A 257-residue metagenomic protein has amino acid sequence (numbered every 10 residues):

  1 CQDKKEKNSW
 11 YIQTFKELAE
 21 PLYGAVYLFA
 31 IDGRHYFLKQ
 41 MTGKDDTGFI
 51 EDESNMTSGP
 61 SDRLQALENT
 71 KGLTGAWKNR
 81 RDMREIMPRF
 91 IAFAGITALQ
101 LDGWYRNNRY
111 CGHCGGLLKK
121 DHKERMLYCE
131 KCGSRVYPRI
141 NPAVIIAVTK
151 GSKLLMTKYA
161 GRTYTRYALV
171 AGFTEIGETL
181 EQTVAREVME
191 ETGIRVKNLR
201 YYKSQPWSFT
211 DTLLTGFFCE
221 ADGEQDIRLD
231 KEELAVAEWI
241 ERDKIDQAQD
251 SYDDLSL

Functional and structural regions predicted by a protein language model:
C1-N108, T163-Y167, D230-L257: Nudix hydrolase/Nudix homology domain
A98-N107, L118-E124, P138: Short, flexible, mixed-charge glycine/proline-rich loop motifs that serve as phosphate/nucleic-acid-contacting
Q100, G112-G116, E130: Active-site pocket-lining segments that scaffold enzyme catalytic pockets across diverse folds
R109, K123-L169, F173-T174, R195-V196 (+1 more regions): N-terminal strand-loop-strand
V144, T215, A235: Change "...and in nucleic-acid phosphodiester-cleaving endonucleases..." to "...and in nucleic-acid processing enzymes
A168-K203, F217: The catalytic Nudix box helix
G172-I176, Q205-S208, S251-D254: Short, contiguous acidic/charged loop-to-helix segments that flank catalytic cores in large enzymes
Q205-R228: Active-site-adjacent beta-strand/loop module that shapes the phosphate/pyrophosphate-binding cleft
